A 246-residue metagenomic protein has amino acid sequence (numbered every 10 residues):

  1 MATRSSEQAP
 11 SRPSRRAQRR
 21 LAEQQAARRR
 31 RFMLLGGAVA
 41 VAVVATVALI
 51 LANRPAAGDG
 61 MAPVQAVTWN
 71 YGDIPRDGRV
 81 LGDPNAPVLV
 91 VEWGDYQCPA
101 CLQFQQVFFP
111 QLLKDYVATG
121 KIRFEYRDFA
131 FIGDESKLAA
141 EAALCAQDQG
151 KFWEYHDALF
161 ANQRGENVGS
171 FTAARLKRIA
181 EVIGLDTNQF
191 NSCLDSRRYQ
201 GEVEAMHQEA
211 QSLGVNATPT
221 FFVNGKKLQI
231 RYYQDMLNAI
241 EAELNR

Functional and structural regions predicted by a protein language model:
A2-A52, D59, F109, K177-R246: C-terminal cap of thioredoxin/glutaredoxin-like
S11-R15, I74-V80, A140-A143, S170-A174: Short acidic/polar alpha-helix capping motifs at helix-coil junctions
R54-T68: Ser/Thr/Pro/Gly-rich low-complexity linker/stalk segments immediately outside membranes or between
N70-V88: A short beta-strand-turn-helix
G78, A130, A143, R164 (+2 more regions): Conserved short-loop catalytic and cofactor-binding motifs
A86, V91-E181, L213, E241 (+1 more regions): Structural alpha/beta surface segment adjacent to cysteine/selenocysteine redox centers across thiol/disulfide enzymes
